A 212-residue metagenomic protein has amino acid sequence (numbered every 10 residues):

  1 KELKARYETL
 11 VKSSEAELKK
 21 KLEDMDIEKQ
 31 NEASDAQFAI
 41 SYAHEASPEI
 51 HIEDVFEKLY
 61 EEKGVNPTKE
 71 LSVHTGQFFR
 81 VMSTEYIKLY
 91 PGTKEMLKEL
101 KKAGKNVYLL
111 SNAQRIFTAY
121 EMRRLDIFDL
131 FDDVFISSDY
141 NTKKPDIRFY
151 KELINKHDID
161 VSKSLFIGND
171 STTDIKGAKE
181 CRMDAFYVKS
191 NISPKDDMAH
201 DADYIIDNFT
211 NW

Functional and structural regions predicted by a protein language model:
E2-Q77: A metal-dependent, Asp-based hydrolase signature
Y42, F78-I87: Surface-exposed cleft-lining segments at the edges of enzyme active sites
A46-I50, Y90, K143: Short, solvent-exposed loop/helix junctions and linker helices that flank or host conserved functional motifs
S47-P48, E85, Y204: Generic detector of ordered secondary-structure context
L59-K63, V81-E85, S137-S138: Alpha-helix C-capping/helix-to-loop hinge sites
E70-S72, K88, K94-K105, L110-W212: Asp-based, Mg2+/Mn2+-dependent phosphohydrolase catalytic module
